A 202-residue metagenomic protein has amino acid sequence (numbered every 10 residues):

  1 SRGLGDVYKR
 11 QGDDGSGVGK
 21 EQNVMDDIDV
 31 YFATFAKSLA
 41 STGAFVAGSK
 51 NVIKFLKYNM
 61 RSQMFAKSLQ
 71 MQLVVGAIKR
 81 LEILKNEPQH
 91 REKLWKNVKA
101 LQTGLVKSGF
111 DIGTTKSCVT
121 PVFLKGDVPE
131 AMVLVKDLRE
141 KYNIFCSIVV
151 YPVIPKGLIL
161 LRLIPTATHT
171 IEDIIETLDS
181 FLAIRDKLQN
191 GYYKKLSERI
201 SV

Functional and structural regions predicted by a protein language model:
S1-Y8: Short, small-residue-biased leader/transition segments that mark boundaries at the very start of proteins
Q11-K116, E130, V202: Active-site C-terminal subdomain of aminotransferase-like
A33-F35, S41-G43, K67, V122 (+3 more regions): Thr-Gly-centered strand-to-loop micro-motif
I78, E82, I171-D186: Amphipathic, non-transmembrane alpha-helical secondary structure
R91-Q102, V106-Y142, Y151-L158, P165-A167 (+2 more regions): Conserved PLP-binding catalytic core of the aspartate aminotransferase-like
E140-F145, F181-Q189: A common structural junction motif
Q189-S201: Short, flexible loop/turn segments with low-complexity composition
